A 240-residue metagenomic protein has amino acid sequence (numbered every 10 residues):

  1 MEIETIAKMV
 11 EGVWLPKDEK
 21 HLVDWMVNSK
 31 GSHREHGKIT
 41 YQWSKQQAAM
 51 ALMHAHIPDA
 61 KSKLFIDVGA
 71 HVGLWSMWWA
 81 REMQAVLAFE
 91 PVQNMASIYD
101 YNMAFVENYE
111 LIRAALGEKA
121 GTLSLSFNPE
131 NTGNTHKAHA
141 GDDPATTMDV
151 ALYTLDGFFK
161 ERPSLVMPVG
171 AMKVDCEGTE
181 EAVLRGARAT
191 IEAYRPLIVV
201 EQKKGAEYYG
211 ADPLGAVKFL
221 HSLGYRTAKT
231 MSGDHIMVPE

Functional and structural regions predicted by a protein language model:
M1-N108, D143, K160-P168, F219 (+1 more regions): S-adenosyl-L-methionine
K30-I66, T122-S124, A138-Y194, A206-A211: Short internal loop-to-helix segment that lines adenine-nucleotide cofactor pockets
A70-V72, Q93, E118, C176-G178 (+1 more regions): Short, glycine/acidic-enriched loop or turn micro-motifs at the edges of active sites
W78, E82, Y101, V183-T190 (+1 more regions): A short acidic, amphipathic alpha-helical/loop segment
Q93-A96, D100-E130: Core alpha/beta nucleotide-donor-binding catalytic domains of modification enzymes
P196-V200: Proline-aspartate-enriched helix->loop->beta-strand connector
D212-L220: Short alpha-helix
